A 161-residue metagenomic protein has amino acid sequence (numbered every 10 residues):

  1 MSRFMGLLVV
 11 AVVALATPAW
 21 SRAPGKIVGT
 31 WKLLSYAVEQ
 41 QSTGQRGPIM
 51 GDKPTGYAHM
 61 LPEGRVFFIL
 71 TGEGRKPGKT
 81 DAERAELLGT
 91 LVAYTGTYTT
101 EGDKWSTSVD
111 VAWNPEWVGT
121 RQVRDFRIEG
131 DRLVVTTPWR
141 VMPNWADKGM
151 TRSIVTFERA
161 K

Functional and structural regions predicted by a protein language model:
M1-F4: Positively charged n-region of N-terminal signal peptides that target proteins for export
G6-A16: Bacterial N-terminal signal peptides
P18-A93, T100-K161: Lipid interaction determinants
